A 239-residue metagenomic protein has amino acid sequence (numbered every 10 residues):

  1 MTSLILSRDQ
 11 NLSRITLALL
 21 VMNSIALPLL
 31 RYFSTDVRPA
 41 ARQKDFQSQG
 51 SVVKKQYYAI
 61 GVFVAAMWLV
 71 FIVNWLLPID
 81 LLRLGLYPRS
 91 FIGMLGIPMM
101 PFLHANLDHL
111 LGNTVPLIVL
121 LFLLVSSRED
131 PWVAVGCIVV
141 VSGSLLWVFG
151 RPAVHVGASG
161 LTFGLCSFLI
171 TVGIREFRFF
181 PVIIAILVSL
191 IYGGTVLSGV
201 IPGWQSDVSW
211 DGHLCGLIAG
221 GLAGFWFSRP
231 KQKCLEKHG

Functional and structural regions predicted by a protein language model:
L4-G239: A detector for small-residue-rich transmembrane helices and their helix-helix packing motifs
